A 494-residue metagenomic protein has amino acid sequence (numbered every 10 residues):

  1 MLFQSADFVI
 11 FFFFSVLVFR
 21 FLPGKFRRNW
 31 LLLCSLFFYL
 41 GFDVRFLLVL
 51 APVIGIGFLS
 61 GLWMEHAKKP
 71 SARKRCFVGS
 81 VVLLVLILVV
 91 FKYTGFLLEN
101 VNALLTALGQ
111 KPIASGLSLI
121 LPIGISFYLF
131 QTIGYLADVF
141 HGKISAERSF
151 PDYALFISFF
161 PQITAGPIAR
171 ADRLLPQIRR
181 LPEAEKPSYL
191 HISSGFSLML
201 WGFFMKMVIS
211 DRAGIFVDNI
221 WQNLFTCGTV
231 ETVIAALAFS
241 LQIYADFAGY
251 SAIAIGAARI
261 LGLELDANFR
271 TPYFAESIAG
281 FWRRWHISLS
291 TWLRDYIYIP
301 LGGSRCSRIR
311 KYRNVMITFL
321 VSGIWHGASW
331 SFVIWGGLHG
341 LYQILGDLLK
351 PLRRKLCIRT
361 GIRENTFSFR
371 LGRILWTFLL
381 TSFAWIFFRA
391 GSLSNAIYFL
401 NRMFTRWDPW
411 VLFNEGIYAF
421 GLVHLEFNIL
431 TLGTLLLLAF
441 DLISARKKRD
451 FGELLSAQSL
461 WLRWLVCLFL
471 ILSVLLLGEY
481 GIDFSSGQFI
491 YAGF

Functional and structural regions predicted by a protein language model:
M1-G493: Membrane-embedded transmembrane alpha-helical bundles that form the catalytic cores of multi-pass lipid-modifying
